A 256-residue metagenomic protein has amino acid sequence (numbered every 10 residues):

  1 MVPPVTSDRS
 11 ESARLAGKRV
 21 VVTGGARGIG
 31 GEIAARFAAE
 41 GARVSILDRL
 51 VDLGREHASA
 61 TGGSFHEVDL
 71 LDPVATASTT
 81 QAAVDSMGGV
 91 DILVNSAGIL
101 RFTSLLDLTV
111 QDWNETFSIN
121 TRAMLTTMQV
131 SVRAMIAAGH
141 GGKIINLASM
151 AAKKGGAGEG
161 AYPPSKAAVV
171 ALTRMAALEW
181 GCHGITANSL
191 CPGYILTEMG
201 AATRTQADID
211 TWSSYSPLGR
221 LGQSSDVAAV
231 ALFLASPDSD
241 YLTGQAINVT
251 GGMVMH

Functional and structural regions predicted by a protein language model:
V2-S12, K154, L232, T243-H256: Short C-terminal tail/terminal secondary-structure segment of NAD(P)H-dependent dehydrogenase/reductase domains
A13-V44: Canonical Rossmann dinucleotide-binding motif of NAD(H)/NADP(H)-dependent dehydrogenases/reductases, specifically
S104-L105, D112-N114, G200, W212: Substrate-binding pocket helix/loop in short-chain dehydrogenase/reductase
M128, S165, T173: Active-site helix of classical SDR
R133, L178-E179, D240: Alpha-helical segment proximal to the catalytic Tyr-Lys
S149: Residue(s) in the substrate-gating loop at a strand-loop-helix junction that position the organic substrate next
G181, T186, L242-G244: Short, small/polar-rich loop/turn modules that mediate ligand/substrate recognition or access, typified
